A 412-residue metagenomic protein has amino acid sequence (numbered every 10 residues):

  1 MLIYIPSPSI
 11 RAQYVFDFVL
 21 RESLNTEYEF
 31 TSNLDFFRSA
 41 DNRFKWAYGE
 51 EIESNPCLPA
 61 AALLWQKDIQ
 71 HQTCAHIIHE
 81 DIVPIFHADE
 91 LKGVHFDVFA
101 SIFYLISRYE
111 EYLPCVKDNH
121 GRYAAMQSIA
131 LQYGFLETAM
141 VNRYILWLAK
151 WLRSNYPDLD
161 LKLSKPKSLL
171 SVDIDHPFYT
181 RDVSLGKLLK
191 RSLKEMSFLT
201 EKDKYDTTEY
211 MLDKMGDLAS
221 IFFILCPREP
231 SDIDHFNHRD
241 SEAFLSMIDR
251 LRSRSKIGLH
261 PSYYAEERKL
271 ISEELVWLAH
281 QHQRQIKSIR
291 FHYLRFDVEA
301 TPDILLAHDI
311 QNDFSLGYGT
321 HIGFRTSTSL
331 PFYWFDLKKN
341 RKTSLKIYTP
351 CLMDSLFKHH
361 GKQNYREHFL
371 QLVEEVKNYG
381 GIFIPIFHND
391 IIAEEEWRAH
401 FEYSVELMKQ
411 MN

Functional and structural regions predicted by a protein language model:
M1-R239, L330, L337-N412: Terminal accessory/targeting
A12, Y264-R341, P385, E394-W397: Catalytic domains of cell-wall/extracellular-matrix polysaccharide-remodeling enzymes, centered on de-N-acetylation
F16, M247, T301-I304, H400: A short acidic, amphipathic alpha-helical/loop segment
D173, H260, L305: Conserved hydrophobic/aromatic pocket- or pore-lining residues that grip, position, or stack substrates in active sites
T180, E209-D297, N389: Metal-dependent polysaccharide deacetylase catalytic core of the NodB/CE4 family, i.e., the active-site-bearing domain
S253-R254, H308, Y379, M411: Structured helix-beta-strand junction loops
P261, L316, T349-L352: Residues at the C-termini of beta-strands that transition into short coil/loop
